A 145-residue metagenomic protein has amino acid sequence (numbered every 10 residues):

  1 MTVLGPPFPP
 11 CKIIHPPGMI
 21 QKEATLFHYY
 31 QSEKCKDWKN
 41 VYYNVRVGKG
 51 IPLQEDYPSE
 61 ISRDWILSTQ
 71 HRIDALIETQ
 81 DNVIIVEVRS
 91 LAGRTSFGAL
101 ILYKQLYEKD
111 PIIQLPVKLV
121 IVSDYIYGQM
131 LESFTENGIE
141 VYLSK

Functional and structural regions predicted by a protein language model:
M1-K145: Charged, terminal alpha-helix-loop-beta segments that serve as non-catalytic nucleic-acid engagement and/or assembly
